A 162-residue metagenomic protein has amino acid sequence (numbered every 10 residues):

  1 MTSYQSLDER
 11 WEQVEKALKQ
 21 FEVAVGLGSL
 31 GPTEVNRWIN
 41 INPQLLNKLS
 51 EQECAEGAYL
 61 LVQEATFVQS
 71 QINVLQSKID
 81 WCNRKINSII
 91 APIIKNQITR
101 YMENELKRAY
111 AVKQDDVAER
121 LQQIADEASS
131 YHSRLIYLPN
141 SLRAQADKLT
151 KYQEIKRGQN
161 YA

Functional and structural regions predicted by a protein language model:
M1-L46: Extended, charged low-complexity scaffolding/tethering segments
M1-S3, I155-A162: Short acidic DE-rich linear segments
S6, N96, E103-N104, D116 (+3 more regions): General helical secondary-structure elements
V35-Q69: Short, charge-rich amphipathic alpha-helices with coiled-coil/heptad character
N42-A55, D80-I124: Extended, amphipathic alpha-helical coiled-coil scaffold segments used for oligomerization/tethering in eukaryotic
A55-F67, V74-K78, K85, I89: OB-fold ssDNA-binding interfaces and closely related basic DNA-contact patches used across DNA replication/repair
E64, Q71, I136-L138: Ordered hydrophobic segments in well-structured contexts
Q76, D80-N87, R120-K156: Long amphipathic alpha-helical coiled-coil segments
